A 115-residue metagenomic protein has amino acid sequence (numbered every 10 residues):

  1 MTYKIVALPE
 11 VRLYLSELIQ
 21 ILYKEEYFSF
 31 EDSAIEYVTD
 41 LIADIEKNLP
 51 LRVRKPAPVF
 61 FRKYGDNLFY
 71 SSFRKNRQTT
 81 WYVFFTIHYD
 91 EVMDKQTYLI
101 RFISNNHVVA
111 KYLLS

Functional and structural regions predicted by a protein language model:
M1-I42: Arg/Lys-rich, positively charged N-terminal/basic patches that mediate binding to nucleic acids
Y3, Y37, Y70, Y82-F85: Aromatic side chains
A7, E46-N48, K95-R101: Functionally constrained cores in energy, signaling, and assembly domains
Y23, Y27-F30, V53, A57 (+1 more regions): Short linear functional motifs in flexible/disordered or boundary regions
F28-D32, A57-F60, S72-F73, Y89-V92: Extended interaction regions within the primary functional domain
A43-K55, Y89-E91, N106: Short, charged/polar surface micro-motifs in flexible loops or helix N-caps
E46-N76: A short, surface-exposed loop/turn module that caps and links secondary-structure elements
S72-S115: Enriched for short, Lys/Arg-rich terminal
